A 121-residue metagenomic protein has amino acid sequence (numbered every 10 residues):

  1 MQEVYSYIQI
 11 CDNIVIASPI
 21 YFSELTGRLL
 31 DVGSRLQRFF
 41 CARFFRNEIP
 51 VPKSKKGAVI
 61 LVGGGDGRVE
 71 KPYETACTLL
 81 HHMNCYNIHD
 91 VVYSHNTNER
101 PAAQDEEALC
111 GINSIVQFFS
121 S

Functional and structural regions predicted by a protein language model:
M1-H81: Helix-loop-strand module that forms the ligand-binding subsite of alpha/beta enzymes
C77-S121: Glycine-rich phosphate/pyrophosphate-binding loop and the adjoining helix
